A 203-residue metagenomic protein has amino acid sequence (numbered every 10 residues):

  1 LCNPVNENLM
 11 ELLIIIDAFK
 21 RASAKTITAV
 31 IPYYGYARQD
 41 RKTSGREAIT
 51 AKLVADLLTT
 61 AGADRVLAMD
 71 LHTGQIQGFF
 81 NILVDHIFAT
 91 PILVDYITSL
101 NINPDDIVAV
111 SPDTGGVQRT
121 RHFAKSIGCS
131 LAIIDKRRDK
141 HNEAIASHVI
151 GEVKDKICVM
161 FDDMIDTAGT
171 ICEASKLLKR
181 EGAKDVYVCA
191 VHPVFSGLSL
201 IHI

Functional and structural regions predicted by a protein language model:
L1-I201: PRPP-associated nucleotide enzymes
